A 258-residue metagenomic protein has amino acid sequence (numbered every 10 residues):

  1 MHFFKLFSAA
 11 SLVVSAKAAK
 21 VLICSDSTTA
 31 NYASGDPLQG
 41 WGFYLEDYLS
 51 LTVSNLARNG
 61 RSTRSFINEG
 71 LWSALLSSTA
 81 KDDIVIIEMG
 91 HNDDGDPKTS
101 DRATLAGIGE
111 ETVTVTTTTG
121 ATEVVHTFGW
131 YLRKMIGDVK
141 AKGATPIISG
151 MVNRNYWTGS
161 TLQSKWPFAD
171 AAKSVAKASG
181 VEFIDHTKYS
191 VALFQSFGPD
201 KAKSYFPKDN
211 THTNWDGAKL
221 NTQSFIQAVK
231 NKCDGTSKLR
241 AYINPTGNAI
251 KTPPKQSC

Functional and structural regions predicted by a protein language model:
M1-A19: Fungal secretory targeting signals
V13-A16, Y48-S50, A141, A178: Short, well-ordered coil/turn elements that cap or connect secondary structure elements
A16-N59, S73-V85, A103-I108: Serine-esterase "nucleophile elbow" of acetyl-processing enzymes
T29-A30, G60-S62, N153-Y156: Short histidine/acidic/glycine/proline-rich micro-motifs that form metal- and phosphate-coordinating active-site loops
A33-D36, F66-I67, T158-Q163: Short, solvent-exposed loop/turn segments at secondary-structure boundaries
S62-A74: N-terminal post-signal-peptidase region of extra-cytosolic proteins
A74-W215, K219, I226-K238: Alpha-helical cap/lid subdomain in secreted, periplasmic, or secretory-pathway luminal O-acyl-processing enzymes
F225-C258: Charge-patterned, long linear interaction tracts outside catalytic cores
